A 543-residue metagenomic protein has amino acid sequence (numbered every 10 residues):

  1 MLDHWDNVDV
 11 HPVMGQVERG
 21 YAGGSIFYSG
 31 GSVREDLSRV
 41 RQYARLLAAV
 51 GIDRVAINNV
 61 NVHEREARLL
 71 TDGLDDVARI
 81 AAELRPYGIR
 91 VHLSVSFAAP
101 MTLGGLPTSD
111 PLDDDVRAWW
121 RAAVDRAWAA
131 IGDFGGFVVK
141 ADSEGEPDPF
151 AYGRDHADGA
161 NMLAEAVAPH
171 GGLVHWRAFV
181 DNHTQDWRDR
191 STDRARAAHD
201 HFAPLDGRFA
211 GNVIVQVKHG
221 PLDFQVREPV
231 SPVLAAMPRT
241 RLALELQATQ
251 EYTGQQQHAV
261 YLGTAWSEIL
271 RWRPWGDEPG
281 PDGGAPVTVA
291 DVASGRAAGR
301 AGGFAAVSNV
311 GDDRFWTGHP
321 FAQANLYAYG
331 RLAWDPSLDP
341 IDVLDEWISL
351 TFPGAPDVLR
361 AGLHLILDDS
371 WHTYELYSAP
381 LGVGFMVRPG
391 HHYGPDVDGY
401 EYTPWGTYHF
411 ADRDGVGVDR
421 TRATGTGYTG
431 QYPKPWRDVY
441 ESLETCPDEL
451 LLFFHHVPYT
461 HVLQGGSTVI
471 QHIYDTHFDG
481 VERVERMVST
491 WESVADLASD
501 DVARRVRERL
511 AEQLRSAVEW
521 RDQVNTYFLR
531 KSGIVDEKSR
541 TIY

Functional and structural regions predicted by a protein language model:
M1-R121, D125-V138, A168, Y261: Feature activates predominantly on carbohydrate-active enzymes
W5, G30-R34, T108-D345: Catalytic-core regions of glycoside hydrolase
E35, R39-L46, H92-T102, G135-F137 (+6 more regions): Hydrophobic transmembrane alpha-helix bundles
R39, Y43, D76, V116-A123 (+5 more regions): General structural feature for long, well-ordered alpha-helical segments within catalytic domains of soluble enzymes
D53, F134, L173, P353-G354: Short coil/loop linkers at secondary-structure junctions
A285-Y543: Catalytic domains of carbohydrate-active enzymes that cleave complex glycans
